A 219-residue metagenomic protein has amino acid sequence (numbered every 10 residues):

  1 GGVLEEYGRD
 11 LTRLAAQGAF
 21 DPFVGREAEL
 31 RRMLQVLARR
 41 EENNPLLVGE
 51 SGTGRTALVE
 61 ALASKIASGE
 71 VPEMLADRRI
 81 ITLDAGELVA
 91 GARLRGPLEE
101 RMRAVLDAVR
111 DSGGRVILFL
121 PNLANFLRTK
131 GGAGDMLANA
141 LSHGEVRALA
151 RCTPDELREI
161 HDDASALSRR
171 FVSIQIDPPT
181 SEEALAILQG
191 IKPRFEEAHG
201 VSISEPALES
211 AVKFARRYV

Functional and structural regions predicted by a protein language model:
G2-E6, D21-M33: N-terminal pre-P-loop "Q-motif" helix
A19-F20, L30-M33, R39-P45, G114: Pre-Walker A (Motif I) flank of P-loop NTPase domains
A28, R39-A61: Walker A/P-loop nucleotide-binding motif
N43, R78-I80, D111-L118, S142-A150 (+1 more regions): Loop/turn-to-beta-strand initiation segments
A63-A76, L88-V89: Post-Walker A helix-loop "phosphate-sensing" segment adjacent to the P-loop in P-loop NTPases
P72-E73, E159-D162, A166, S173-V219: Conserved C-terminal "switch" segment of AAA+ ATPases
I81-R110: Short glycine-rich substrate-engagement loop in P-loop NTPases that contacts/grips substrate
K130-G131, A140, P154-R170: Short regulatory helix/loop adjacent to the ATP-binding pocket of P-loop NTPases
